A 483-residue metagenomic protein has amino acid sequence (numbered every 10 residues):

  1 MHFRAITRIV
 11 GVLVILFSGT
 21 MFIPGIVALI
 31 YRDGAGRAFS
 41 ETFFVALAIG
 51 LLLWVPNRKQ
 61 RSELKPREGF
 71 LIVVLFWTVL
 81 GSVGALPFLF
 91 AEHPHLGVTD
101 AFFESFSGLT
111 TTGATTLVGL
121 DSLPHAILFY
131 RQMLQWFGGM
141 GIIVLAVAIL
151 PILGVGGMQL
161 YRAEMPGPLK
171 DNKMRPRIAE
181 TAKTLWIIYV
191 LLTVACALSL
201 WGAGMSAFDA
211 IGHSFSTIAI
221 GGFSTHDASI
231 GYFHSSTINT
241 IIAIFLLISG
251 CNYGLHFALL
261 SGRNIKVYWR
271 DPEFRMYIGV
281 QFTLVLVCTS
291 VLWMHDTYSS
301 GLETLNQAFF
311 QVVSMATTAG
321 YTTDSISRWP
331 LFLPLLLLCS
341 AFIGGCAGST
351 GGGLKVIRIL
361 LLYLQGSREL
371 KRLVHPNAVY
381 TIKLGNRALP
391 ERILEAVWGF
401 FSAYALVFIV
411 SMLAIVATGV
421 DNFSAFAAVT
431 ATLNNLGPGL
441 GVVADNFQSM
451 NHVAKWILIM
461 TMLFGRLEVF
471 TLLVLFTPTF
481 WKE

Functional and structural regions predicted by a protein language model:
M1-E483: Membrane-proximal intracellular helices of multi-pass ion channels
